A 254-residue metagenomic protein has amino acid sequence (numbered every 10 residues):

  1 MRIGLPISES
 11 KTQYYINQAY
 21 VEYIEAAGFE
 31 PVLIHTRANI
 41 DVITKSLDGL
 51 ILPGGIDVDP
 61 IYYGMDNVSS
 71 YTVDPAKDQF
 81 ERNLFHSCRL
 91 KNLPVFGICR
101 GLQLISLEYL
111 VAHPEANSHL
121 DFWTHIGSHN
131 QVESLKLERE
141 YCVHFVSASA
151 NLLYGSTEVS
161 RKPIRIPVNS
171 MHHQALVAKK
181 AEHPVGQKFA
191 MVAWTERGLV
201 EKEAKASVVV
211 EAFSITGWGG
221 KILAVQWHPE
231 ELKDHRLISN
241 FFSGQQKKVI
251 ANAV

Functional and structural regions predicted by a protein language model:
M1-I98, L107, V111-H173, V177-W218 (+1 more regions): N-terminal beta1-alpha1 cap of cysteine-dependent amidohydrolase-like domains
R100-L102: Active-site loop->helix "elbow" adjoining a glycine-rich segment at hydrolase catalytic centers
